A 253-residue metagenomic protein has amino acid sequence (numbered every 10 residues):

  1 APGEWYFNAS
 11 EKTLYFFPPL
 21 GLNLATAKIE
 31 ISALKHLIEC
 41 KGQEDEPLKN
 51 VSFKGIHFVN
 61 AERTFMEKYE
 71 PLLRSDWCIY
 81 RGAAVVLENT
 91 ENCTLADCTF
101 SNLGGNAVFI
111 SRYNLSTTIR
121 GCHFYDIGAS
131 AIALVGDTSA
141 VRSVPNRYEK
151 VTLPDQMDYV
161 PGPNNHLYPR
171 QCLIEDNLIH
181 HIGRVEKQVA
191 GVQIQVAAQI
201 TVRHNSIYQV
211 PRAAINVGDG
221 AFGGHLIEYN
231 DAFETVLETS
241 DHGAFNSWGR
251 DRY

Functional and structural regions predicted by a protein language model:
A1-S101, A140-N164: Extracellular polysaccharide-degrading/modifying enzymes targeting complex plant/algal/animal polysaccharides
P2, E11, V189, R212 (+2 more regions): Active-site lining segments that contact anionic ligands and/or coordinate catalytic metals
H36-D45, F65-M66, A83-N89, N106-Y113 (+5 more regions): Glycine-rich beta-solenoid repeat tracts in large extracellular/virion proteins
K49-N60, E91-G105, N114-A129, T138-V160 (+4 more regions): Right-handed parallel beta-helix
